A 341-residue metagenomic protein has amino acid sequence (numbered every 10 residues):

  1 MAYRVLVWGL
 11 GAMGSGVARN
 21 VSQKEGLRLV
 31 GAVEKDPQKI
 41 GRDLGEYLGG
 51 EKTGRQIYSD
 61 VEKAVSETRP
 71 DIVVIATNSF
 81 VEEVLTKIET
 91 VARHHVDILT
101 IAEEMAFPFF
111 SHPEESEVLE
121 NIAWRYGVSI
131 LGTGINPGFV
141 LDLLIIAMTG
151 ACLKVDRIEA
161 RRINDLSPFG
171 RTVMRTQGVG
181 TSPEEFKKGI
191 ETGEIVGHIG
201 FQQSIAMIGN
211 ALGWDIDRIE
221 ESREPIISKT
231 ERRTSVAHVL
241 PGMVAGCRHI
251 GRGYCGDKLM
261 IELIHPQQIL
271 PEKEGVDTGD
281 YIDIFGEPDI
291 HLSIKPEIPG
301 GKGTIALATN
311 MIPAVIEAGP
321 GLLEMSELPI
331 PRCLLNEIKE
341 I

Functional and structural regions predicted by a protein language model:
M1-H94: N-terminal glycine-/serine-/threonine-rich beta1-alpha1-beta2 phosphate-ribose binding loop of Rossmann-like
W8, A12, G16, T68 (+9 more regions): Conserved active-site and cofactor/substrate-binding residues in soluble primary-metabolism enzymes
W8, T149-D280, I298, I305 (+1 more regions): Active-site-lining helix/loop region of Rossmann-like oxidoreductase modules
G11-M13, F80-V81, M105-F109, I135-L141: Gly/Ser/Thr-rich loops at beta-strand to alpha-helix junctions that form or flank small-molecule/cofactor-binding
D97-L99: A short hydrophobic/small-residue beta-strand
E103-V128: Rossmann-fold NAD(P)-binding glycine/threonine-rich loop
F139-G150: Alpha-helical support elements that line or immediately flank enzyme active sites and cofactor-binding pockets
I269-I341: C-terminal helical cap and adjacent loop that interface with cofactors, partners, or active-site loops
